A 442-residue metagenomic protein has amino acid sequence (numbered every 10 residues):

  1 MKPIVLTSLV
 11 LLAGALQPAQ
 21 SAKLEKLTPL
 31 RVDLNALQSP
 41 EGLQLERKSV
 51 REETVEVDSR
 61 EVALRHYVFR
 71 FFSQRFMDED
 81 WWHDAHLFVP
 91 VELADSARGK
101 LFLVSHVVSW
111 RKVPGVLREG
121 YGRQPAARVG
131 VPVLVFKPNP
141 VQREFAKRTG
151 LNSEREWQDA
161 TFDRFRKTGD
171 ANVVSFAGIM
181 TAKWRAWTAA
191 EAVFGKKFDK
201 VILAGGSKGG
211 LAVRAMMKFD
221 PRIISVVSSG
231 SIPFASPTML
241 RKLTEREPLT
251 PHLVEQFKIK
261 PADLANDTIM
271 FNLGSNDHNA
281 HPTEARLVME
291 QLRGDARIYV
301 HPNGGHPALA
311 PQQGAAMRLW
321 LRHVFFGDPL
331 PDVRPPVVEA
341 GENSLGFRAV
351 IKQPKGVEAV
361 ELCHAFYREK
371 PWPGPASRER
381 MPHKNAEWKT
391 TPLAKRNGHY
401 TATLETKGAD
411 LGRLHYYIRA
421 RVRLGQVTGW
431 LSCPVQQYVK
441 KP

Functional and structural regions predicted by a protein language model:
G42-S96: N-terminal cap/lid segment of alpha/beta-hydrolase-fold proteins
E79, D84, P90-G130, L134-R148: Short, surface-exposed "cap/lid" segments of acyl-processing enzymes
W110-P114, A126-A127, V131-T181, P233-K242: Cap/lid segment of the alpha/beta-hydrolase catalytic domain
R185-L249: Primarily recognizes the serine-hydrolase "nucleophile elbow" in alpha/beta-hydrolase and SGNH/GDSL folds
P237-Q291: The feature captures the conserved acid-bearing segment of alpha/beta-hydrolase catalytic domains
R297-L309, G314-R318: Histidine-bearing beta->alpha loop at or near hydrolase active sites
Q312, L321-H364, K389-N397: Surface beta-strand/loop "capping" patches
G425-P442: Short beta-strand elements
